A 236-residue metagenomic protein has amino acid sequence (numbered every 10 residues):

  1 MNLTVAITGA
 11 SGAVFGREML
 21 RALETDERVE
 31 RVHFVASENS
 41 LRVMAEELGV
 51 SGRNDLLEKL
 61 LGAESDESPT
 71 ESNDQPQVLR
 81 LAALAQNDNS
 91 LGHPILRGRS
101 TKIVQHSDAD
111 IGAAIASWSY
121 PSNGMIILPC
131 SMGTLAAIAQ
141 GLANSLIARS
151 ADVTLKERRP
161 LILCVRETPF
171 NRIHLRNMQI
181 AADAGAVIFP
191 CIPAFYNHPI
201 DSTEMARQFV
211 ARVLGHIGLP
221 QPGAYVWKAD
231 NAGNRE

Functional and structural regions predicted by a protein language model:
M1-L161, P169-E236: A cross-family phosphate/adenosyl-ligand binding-site feature
C164: Catalytic binding pocket for nucleotide-activated donors in carbohydrate/polymer assembly enzymes
